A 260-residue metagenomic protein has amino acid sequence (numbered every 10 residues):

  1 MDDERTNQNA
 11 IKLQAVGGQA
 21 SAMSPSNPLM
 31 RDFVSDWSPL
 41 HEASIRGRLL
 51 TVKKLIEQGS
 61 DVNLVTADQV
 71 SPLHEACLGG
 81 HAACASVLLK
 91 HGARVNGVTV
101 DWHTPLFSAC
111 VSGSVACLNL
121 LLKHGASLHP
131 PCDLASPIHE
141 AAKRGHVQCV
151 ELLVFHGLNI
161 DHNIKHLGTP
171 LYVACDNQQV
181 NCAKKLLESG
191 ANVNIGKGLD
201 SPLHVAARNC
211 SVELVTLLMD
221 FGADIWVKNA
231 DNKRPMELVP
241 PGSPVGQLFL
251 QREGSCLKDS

Functional and structural regions predicted by a protein language model:
M1-D36, H156, E188-S189, L217-S260: Ankyrin-repeat-protein effector appendages
S24-P25, K53-S60, S86-A93, N119-A126 (+4 more regions): Ankyrin repeat domain, specifically the short helix-to-loop turn at the C-terminus of the second helix of each repeat
V34-S35, A67-D68, V100-W102, C132-L134 (+3 more regions): Ankyrin repeat start-site detector
T51, A83-C84, A116-C117, Q148-C149 (+3 more regions): Conserved ankyrin/ankyrin-like repeat signature
